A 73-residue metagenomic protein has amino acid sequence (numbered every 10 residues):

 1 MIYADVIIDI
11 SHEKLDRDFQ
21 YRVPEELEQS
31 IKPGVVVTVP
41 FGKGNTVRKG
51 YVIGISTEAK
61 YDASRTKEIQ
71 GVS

Functional and structural regions predicted by a protein language model:
M1-S73: Terminal, basic amphipathic appendages of nucleotide-handling enzymes
